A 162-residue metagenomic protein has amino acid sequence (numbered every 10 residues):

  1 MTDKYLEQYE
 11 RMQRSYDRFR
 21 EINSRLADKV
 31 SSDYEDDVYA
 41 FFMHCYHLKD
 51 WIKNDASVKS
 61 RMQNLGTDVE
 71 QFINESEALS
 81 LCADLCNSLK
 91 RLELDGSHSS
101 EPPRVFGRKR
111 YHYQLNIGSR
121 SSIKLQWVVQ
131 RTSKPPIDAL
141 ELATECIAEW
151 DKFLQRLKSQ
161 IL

Functional and structural regions predicted by a protein language model:
M1-F42, V58-L162: Acidic, Ser/Thr/Gly/Pro-rich intrinsically disordered interaction regions
F42-A56: Extended, well-ordered alpha-helical segments in internal regulatory regions
